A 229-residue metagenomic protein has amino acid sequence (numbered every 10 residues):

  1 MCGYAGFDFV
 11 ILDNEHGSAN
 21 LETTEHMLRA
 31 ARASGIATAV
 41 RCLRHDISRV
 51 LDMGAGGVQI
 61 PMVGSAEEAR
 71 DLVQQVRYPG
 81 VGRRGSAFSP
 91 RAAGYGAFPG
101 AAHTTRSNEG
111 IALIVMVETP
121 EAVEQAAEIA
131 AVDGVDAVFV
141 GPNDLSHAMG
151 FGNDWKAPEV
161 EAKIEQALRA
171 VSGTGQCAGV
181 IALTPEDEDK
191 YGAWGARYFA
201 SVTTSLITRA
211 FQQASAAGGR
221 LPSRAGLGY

Functional and structural regions predicted by a protein language model:
C2, D13, V58, L72 (+4 more regions): Conserved, mostly hydrophobic/aromatic
G3-M27, V140-K156: Glycine-rich, proline-tolerant flexible connector loops at the mouths of alpha/beta enzymes
F7-D8, R32-T38, G54-G56, N108-L113 (+3 more regions): Short, well-ordered coil/turn segments that N-cap beta-strands
V10-L12, T38-R41, V58-I60, L113-E118 (+3 more regions): Hydrophobic faces of well-ordered beta-strands that scaffold small-molecule active sites in alpha/beta enzyme cores
N20-D52, Q74-R83, R106-N108, K156-G179 (+1 more regions): Alpha-helix-loop-beta-strand connector modules within alpha/beta enzyme cores
M53, G57-D133, P142-H147, P222 (+1 more regions): Conserved anion-binding
F98, T203-I207, F211-Y229: Extended, intrinsically disordered, low-complexity segments
E188-S205: Short, electropositive alpha-helical surface patch
